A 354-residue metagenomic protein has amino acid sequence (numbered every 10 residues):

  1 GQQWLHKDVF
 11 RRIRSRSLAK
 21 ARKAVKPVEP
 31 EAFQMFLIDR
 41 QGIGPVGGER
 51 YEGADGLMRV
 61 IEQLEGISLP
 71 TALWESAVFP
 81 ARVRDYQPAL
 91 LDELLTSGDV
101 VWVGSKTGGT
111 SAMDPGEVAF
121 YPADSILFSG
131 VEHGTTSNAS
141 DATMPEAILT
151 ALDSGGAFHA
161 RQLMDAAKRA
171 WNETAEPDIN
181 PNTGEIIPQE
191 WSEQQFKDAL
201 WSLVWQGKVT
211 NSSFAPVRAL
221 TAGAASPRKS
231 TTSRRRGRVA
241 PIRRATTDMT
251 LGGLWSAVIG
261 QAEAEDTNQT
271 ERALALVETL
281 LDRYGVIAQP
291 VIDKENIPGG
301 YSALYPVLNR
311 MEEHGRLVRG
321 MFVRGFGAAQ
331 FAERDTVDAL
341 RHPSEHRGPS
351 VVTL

Functional and structural regions predicted by a protein language model:
G1-L354: Long, charged, low-complexity, helical-prone intrinsically disordered regions
